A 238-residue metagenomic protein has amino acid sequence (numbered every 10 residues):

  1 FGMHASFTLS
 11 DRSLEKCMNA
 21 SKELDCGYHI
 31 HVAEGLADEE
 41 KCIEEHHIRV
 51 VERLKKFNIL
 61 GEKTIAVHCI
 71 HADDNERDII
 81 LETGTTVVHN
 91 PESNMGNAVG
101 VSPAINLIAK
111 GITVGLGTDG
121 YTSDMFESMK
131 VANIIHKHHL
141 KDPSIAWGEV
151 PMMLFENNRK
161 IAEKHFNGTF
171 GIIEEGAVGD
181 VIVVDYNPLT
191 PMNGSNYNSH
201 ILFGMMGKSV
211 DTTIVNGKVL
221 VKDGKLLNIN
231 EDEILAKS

Functional and structural regions predicted by a protein language model:
F1-S123, D142-I145: Active-site core of metal-dependent hydrolases
D38, N75, D124-F126, I135 (+3 more regions): Active-site-proximal flexible loops/turns
K56-K63, I105-P188, M205: His/Asp/Glu-enriched, well-ordered alpha-helical/loop segment that forms or immediately abuts the divalent-metal
A72, S93, I135, N187 (+1 more regions): Short, solvent-exposed coil/turn elements at secondary-structure transition points
L154-S238: Active-site microenvironment of metallo-dependent hydrolases
